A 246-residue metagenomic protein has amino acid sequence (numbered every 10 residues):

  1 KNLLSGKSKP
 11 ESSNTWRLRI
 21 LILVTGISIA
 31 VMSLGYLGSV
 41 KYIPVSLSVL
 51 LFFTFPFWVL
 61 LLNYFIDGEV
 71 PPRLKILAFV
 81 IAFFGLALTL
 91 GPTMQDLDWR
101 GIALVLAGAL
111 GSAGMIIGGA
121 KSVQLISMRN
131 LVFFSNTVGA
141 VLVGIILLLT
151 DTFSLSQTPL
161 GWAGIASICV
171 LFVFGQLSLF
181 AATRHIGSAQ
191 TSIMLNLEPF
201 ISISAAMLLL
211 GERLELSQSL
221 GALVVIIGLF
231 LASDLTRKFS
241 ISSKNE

Functional and structural regions predicted by a protein language model:
K1, V59-L61, F65, M94-D151 (+1 more regions): Transmembrane alpha-helical segments that form core, pore/gating elements of small-molecule transporters/exporters
N2-S46, F52, L88, V170-I186: Specific transmembrane alpha-helical segments of multi-pass solute transporters/efflux pumps, especially DMT/EamA
S13-L18, G91-G114, L148-S167, R213-A222: Juxtamembrane helix-entry segments on the extracytoplasmic side of multipass membrane proteins
L18-L23, V70-F83, G101-V105, I126-T137 (+1 more regions): Cytoplasmic-side transmembrane-helix entry/capping segments in multi-pass membrane proteins
G26, A30-L34, P56-L61, L110-A113 (+6 more regions): Hydrophobic/small/kink-forming positions within alpha-helical transmembrane segments of polytopic membrane proteins
S48-T54, G119-A140, F172-L208: Helix-helix packing/entry segments at the starts of transmembrane helices
F55-V80, F200-L220: C-terminal transmembrane-helix exit sites in multi-pass transporters
P71-G91, L110, V141-V143, A205 (+1 more regions): Hydrophobic transmembrane alpha-helices of multi-pass small-molecule transport proteins
